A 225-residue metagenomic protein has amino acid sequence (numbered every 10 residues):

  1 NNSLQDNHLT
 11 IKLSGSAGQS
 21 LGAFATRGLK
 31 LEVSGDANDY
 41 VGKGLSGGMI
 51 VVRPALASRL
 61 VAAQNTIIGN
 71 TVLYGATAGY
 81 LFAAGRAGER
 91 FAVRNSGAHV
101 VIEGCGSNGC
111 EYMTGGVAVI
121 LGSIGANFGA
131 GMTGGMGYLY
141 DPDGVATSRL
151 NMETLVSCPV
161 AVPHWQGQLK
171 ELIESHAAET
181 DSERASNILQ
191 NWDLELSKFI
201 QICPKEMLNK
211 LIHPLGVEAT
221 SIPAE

Functional and structural regions predicted by a protein language model:
N1-E225: Long, distal/terminal scaffolding or interaction modules with repetitive or compositionally biased sequence
